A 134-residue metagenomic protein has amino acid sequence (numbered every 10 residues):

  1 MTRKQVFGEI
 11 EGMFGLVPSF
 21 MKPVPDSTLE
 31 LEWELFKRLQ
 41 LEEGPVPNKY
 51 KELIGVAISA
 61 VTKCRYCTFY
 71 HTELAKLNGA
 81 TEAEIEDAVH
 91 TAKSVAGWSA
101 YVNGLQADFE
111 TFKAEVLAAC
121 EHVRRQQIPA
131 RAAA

Functional and structural regions predicted by a protein language model:
M1-Y50, N103-A134: Acidic, glycine/proline-rich low-complexity segments that act as flexible tails and inter-domain linkers
L29-E30, F69-I85: Iron-sulfur (Fe-S) cluster-binding segments and ferredoxin-like electron-carrier domains, especially [2Fe-2S]
F36-K37, G55, T72-K76: Amphipathic alpha-helical segments within well-ordered protein domains
P47-N48, R65, E82, V102: Alpha-helix N-cap/helix-initiation sites
N48-L53, A83-A88: Alpha-helical scaffolds flanking conserved acidic
I54, I58-Y70: Short, thiol/selenol-centered motifs that function as redox-active sites or metal-ligating centers
Y66-F69, E73, G97-A100: Charged/polar positions within long, soluble alpha-helices
H90-D108: Short Fe-S-cluster ligation motifs
